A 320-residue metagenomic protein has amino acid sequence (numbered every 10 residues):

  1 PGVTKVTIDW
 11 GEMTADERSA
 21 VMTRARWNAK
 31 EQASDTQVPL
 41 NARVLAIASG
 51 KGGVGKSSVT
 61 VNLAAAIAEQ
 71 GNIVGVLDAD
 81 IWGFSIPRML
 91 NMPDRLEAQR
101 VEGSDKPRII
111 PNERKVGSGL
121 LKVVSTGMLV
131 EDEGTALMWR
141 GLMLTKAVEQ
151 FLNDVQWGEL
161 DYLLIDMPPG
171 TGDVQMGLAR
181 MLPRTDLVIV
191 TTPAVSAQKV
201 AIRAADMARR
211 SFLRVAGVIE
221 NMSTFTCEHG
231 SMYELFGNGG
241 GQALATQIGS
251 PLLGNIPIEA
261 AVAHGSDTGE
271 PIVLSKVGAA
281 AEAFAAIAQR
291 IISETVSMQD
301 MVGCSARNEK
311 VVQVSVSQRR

Functional and structural regions predicted by a protein language model:
P1-S49, R95, A288, T295 (+2 more regions): Extreme N-terminal, non-catalytic leader segments that precede Walker-type/kinase nucleotide-binding cores
Q37-L40, V59, L63, I81-W82 (+8 more regions): Helical mechanochemical/support elements of P-loop NTPase systems and associated helical scaffolds
N41, G52, D78, I86 (+8 more regions): Residue-level signature of catalytic and energy-coupling elements of molecular machines, predominantly ATP/GTP-dependent
R43-I81, A201, A205: Walker A/P-loop phosphate-binding motif and the immediately C-terminal alpha-helix
I67-E133, M138, T145, L152: Phosphate-binding loop that captures ATP/GTP phosphates
D154-W157, D161-T268: Conserved catalytic-core segment of NTP-binding enzymes
E234-A260, V277-E282, A286-R320: C-terminal accessory "lid"/substrate-recognition subdomains
T268-A280: C-terminal boundary of histidine-terminating zinc-finger modules
